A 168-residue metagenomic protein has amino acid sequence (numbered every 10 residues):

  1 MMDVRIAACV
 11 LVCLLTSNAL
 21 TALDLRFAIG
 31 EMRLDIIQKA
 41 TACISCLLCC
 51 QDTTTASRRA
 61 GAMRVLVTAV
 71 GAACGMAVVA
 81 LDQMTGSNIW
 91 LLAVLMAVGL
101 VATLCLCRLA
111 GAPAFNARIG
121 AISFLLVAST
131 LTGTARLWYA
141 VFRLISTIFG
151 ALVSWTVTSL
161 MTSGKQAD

Functional and structural regions predicted by a protein language model:
M1-D168: Alpha-helical transmembrane segments and their membrane-interface boundaries that form or gate the permeation pathway
